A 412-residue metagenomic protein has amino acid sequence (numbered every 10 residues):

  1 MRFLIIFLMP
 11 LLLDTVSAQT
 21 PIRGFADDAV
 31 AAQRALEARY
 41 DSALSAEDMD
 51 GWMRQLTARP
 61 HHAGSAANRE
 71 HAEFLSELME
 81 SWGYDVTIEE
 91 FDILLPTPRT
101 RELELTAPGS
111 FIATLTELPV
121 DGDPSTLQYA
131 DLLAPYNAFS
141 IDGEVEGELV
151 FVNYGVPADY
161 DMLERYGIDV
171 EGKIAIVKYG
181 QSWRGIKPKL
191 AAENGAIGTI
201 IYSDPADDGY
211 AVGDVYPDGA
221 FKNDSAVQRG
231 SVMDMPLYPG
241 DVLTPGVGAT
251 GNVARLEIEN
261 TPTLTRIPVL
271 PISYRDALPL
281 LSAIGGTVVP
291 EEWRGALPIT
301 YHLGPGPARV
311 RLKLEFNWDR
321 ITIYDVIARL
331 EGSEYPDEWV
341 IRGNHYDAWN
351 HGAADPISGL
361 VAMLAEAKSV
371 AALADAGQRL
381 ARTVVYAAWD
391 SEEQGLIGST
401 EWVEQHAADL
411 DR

Functional and structural regions predicted by a protein language model:
F3-D14: Bacterial N-terminal signal peptides
I22-A31, A35, R54-I174, P205 (+2 more regions): Noncatalytic luminal/extracellular "stalk/propeptide" segments of secretory-pathway proteins
A32, L36, Y40, S45-W52 (+8 more regions): Stable alpha-helical elements in mature extracytoplasmic
A35-A43, T57-A66, P135-S140, I176-P188 (+4 more regions): Second-shell loop/turn segments in exported
L44, D48, M53, T57-A67 (+12 more regions): Sec/Tat-exported extracytoplasmic proteins
L127-M162, L237-A353, K368, A376: Soluble metallo-hydrolase cores and metallopeptidase-like ectodomains found primarily in the secretory/periplasmic
E148-F221, S333, D337, L373: A conserved hydrophobic secondary-structure block that centers on an alpha-helix together with its immediately flanking
R184, A348-R412: Acidic/histidine-rich catalytic neighborhood of metal-dependent amide-processing enzymes
